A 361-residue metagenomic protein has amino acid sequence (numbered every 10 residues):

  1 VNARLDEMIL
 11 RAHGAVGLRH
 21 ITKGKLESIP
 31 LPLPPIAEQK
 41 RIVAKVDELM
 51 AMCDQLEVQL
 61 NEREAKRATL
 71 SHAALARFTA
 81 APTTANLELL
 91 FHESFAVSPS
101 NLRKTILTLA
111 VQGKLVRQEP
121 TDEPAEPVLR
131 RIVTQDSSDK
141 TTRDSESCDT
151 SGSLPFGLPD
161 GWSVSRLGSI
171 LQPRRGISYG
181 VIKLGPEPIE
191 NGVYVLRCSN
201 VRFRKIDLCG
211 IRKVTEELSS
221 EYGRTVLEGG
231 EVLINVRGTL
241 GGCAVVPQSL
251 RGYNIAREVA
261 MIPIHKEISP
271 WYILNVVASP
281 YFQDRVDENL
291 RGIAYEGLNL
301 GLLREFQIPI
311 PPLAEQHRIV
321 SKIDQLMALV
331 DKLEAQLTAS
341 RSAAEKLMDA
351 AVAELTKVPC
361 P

Functional and structural regions predicted by a protein language model:
V1-P32, L167-R174, V201-C209, G223 (+3 more regions): Basic, amphipathic alpha-helical recognition segments used for DNA target recognition
S28-I29, Q39, W162, L196 (+3 more regions): Structural signal for hydrophobic
I36, K40-V43, A51-T69, A73 (+6 more regions): Non-catalytic DNA-recognition/assembly elements of restriction-modification systems
E123-E126: Terminal amphipathic helices with adjacent charged low-complexity linkers/tails
T134, K140-G152: Active-site-proximal, well-structured secondary-structure segments within enzyme catalytic domains
D149-T150, L154, S163-R204, L218-Y222 (+1 more regions): Low-complexity, Lys/Gly-biased intrinsically disordered segments
I234-N235: A generic structural signal for residues embedded in beta-strands
